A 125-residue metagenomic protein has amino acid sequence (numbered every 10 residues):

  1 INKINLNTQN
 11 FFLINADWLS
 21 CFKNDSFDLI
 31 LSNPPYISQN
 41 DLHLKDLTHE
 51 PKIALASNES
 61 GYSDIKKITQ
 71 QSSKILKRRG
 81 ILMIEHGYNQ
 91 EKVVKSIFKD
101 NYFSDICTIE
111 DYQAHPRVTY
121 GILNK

Functional and structural regions predicted by a protein language model:
I1-N124: S-adenosylmethionine
